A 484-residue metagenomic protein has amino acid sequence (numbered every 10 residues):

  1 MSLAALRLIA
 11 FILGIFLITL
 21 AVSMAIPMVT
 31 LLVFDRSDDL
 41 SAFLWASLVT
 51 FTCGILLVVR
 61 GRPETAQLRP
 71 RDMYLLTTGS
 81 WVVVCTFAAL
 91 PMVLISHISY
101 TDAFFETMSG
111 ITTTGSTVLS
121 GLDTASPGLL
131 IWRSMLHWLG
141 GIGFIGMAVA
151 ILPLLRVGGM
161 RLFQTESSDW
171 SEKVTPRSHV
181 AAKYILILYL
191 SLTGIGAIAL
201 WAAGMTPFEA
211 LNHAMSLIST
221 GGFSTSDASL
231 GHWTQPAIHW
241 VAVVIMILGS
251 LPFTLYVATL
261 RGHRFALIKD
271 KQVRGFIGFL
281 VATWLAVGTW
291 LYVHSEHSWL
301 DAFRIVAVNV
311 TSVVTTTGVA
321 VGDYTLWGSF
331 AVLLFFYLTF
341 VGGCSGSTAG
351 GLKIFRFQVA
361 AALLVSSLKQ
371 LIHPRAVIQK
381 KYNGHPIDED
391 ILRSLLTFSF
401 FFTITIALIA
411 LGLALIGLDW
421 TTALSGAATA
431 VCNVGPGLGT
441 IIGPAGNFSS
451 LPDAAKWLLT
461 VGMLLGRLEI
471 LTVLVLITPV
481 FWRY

Functional and structural regions predicted by a protein language model:
M1-Y484: Membrane-proximal intracellular helices of multi-pass ion channels
